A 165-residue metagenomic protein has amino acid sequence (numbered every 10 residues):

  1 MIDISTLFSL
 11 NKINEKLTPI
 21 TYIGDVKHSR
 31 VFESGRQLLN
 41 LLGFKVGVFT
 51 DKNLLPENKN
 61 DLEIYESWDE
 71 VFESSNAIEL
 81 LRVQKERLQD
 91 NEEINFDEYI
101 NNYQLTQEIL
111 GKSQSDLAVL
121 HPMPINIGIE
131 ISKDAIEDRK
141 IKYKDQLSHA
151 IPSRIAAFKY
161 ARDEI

Functional and structural regions predicted by a protein language model:
M1-T6: A glycine-rich, Thr/Ser-enriched phosphate-binding loop motif common to dinucleotide/cofactor-binding enzymes
L7, I109-L110, A157: Broad structural signal for hydrophobic residues in well-ordered alpha-helices, predominantly aliphatic
L7-S9, L39-G43, E98-I100, D138-I141 (+1 more regions): Short, low-complexity, polar/charged sequence segments that are solvent-exposed and flexible
F8-L81: Glycine-rich phosphate/diphosphate-binding loop of Rossmann-like nucleotide-binding domains
I23, K27, D97-E98, D145: Conserved short-loop catalytic and cofactor-binding motifs
V48, L55, Q107, K144-S148: Donor-nucleotide binding loops and adjacent catalytic segments primarily of GT-B fold Leloir glycosyltransferases
N58-D134: Rossmann-like adenosine-cofactor binding region
D116-L117, P122-I165: Adenosine-phosphate binding glycine-rich loop
